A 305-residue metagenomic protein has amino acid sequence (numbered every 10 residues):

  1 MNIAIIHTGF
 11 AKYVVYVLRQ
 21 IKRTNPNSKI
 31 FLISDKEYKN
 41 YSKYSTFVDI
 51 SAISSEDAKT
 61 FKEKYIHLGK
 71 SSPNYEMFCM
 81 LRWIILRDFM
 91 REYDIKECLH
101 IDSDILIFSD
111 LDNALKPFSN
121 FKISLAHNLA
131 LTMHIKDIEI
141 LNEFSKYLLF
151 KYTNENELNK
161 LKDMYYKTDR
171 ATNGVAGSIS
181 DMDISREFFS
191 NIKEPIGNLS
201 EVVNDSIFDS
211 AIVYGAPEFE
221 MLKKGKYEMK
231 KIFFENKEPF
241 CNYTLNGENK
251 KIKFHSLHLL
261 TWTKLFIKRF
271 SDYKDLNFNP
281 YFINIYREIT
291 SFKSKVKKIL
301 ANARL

Functional and structural regions predicted by a protein language model:
M1-L68, R91, T263-L305: N-terminal anchoring/stem segment of glycosyltransferases
K12-V15, M80-I84, I179-E187: A structural signal for well-ordered alpha-helical segments within the folded catalytic domains of diverse enzymes
R23-S28, D88-L99, I138-L141, N191: Secondary-structure boundary elements
F31-I33, C98-D102, S124, I196-E201: A structural signal for short, well-ordered beta-strand segments and their strand-loop junctions that often border
G69-Y75: Surface-exposed cleft-lining segments at the edges of enzyme active sites
F78-L125: GT-A fold catalytic core of metal-dependent nucleotide-sugar glycosyltransferases, centered on the diacidic
K122-I140: Short beta-strand-to-loop element that shapes/binds the nucleotide-sugar donor at the catalytic cleft/hinge
K146-T290: Catalytic core and acceptor-binding pocket of nucleotide-sugar-dependent glycosyltransferases
